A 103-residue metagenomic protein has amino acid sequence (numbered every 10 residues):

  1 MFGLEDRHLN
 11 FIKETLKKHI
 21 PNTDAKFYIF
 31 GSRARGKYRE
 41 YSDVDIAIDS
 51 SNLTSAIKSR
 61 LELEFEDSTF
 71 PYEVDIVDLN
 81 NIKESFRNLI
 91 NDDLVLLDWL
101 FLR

Functional and structural regions predicted by a protein language model:
M1-A25, A34-E40, D49-R103: Catalytic core of pol beta-like nucleotidyltransferases
D45-A47: Short, well-ordered beta-strand segments
